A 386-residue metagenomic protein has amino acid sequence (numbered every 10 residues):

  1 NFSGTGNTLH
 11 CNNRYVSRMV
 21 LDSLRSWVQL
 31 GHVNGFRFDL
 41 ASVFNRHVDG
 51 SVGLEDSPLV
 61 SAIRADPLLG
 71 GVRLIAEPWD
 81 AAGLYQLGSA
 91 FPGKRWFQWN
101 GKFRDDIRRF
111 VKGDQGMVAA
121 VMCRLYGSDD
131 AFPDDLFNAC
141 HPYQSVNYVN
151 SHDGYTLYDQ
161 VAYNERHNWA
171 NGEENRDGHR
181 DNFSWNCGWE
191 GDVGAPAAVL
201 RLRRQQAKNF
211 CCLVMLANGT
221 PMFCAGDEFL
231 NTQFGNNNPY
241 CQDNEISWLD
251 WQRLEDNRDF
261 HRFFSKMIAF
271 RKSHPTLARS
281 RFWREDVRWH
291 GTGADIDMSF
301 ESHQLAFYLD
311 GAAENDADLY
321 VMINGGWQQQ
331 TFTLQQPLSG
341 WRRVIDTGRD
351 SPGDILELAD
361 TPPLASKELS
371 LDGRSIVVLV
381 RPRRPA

Functional and structural regions predicted by a protein language model:
N1-L68, L84, D134: Substrate-binding/active-site clefts of carbohydrate-active enzymes
T5, H141, N244-W248: Flexible glycine/proline-enriched surface loops and loop-helix/loop-strand junctions
L9, S42-V43, W189-A197, E245-R253: Glycine- and acidic
H10-S17, G53, P142, R204 (+2 more regions): Short, solvent-exposed loop/helix junctions and linker helices that flank or host conserved functional motifs
H32, V48-G50, L54-A225, F229-L230 (+3 more regions): Conserved alpha/beta catalytic core and glycan-binding cleft of carbohydrate-active enzymes
V199-K208, L213-A386: Carbohydrate-interacting/catalytic domains
